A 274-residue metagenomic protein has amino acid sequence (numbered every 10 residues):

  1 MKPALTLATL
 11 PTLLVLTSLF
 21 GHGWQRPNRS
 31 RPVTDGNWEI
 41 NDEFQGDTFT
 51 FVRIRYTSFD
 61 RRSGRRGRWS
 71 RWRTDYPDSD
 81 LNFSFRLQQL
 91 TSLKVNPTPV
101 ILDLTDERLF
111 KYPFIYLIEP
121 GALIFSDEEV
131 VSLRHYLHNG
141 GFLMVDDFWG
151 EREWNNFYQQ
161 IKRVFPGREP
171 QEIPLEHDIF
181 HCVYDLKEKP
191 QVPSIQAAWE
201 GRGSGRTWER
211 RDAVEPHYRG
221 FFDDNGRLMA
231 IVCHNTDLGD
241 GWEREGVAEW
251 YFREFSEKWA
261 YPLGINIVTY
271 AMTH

Functional and structural regions predicted by a protein language model:
M1-T9: Bacterial N-terminal signal peptides that target proteins for export
A8-S18: Bacterial N-terminal signal peptides
F20-F114, P120-G121, D237-D240, R244-H274: Aromatic-Pro/Gly-enriched surface loop or interdomain linker that acts as a lid/target-recognition segment
N28-D35, F59-S63, E153-R244, Y261: An acidic, glycine-rich "communication" segment
D47-F49, F110-F114, N139-F142, R168 (+1 more regions): Loop/turn elements at helix/coil->beta-strand transitions in domains of secreted/extracellular proteins
F51, F114-W154: Short alpha-beta junction capping motif
D80, S84, V130, R134 (+2 more regions): Extracytoplasmic/secreted envelope proteins and their assembly/folding machinery, especially bacterial periplasmic
L93-D103, V145-G150, R168-E176: Surface-exposed patches in mature extracellular/periplasmic domains of secreted proteins
